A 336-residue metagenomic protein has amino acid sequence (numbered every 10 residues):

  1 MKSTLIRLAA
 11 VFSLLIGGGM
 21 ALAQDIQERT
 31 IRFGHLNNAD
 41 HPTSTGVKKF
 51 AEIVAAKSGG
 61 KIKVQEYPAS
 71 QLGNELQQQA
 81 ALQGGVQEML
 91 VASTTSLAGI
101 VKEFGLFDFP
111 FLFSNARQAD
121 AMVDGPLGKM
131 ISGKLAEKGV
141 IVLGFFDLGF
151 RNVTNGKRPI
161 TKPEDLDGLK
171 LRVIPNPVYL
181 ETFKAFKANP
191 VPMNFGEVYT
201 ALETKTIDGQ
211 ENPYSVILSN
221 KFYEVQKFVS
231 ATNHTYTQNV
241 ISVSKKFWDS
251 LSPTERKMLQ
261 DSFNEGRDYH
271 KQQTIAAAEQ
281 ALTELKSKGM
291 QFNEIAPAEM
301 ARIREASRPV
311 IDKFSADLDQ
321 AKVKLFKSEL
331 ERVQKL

Functional and structural regions predicted by a protein language model:
M1-T30, K335-L336: Short, low-complexity disordered leader/linker segments with a strong preference for bacterial N-terminal type II
Q24-Q118, P126-L127, G133-L336: N-terminal secretory/targeting leader peptides
